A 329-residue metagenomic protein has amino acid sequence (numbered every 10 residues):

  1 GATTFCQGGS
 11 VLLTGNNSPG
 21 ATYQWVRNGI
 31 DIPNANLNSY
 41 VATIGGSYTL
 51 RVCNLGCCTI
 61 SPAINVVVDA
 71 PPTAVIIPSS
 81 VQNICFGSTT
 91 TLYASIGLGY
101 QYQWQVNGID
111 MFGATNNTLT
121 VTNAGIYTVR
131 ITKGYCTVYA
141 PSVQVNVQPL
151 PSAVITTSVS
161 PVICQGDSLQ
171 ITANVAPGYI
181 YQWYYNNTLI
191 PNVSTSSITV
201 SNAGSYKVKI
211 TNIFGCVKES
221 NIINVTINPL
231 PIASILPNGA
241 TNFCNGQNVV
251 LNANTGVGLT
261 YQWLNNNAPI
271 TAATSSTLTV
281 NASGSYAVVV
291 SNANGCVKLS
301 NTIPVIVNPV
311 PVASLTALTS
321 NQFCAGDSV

Functional and structural regions predicted by a protein language model:
G1, P71-P78, L150-S158, L230-N238 (+1 more regions): Proline-enriched interdomain boundary motifs that mark the N-terminal boundary and often initiate the first structured
G1-F5, S79-I84, S158-I163, N238-F243 (+1 more regions): Short beta-strand segments of immunoglobulin-like
C6, L55-S61, C85, G134-A140 (+5 more regions): Short, exposed coil/turn segments at beta-strand boundaries within extracellular/luminal domains
G9-N17, G87-I96, G166-V175, G246-T255 (+1 more regions): A short beta-strand segment in extracellular, disulfide-stabilized domains
Y23, T43-G56, Y102, N123-Y135 (+4 more regions): Append "Rare intracellular matches occur via the same short Y/T/C beta-strand/loop motifs
Q24-T43, Q103-T122, Q182-S201, Q262-N281: Surface-exposed, flexible coil segments in extracellular/virion-facing regions
T59, T89-T90, T118, T137 (+4 more regions): Coil residues (strongly favoring Ser/Thr
I64-A70, Q144-P149, N224-P229, P304-P309: Interdomain boundary/hinge segments at the C-termini of tandem beta-sandwich modules
